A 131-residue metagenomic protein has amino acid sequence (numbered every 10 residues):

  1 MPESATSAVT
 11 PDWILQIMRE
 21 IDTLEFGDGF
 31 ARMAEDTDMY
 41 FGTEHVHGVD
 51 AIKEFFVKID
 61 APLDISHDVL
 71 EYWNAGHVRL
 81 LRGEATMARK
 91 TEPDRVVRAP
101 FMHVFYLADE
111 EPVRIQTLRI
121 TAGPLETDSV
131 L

Functional and structural regions predicted by a protein language model:
P2-A5, V9, W13-Q16, K53-L131: A beta-strand edge to alpha-helix "cap/lid" segment located at domain peripheries
T23-D36, Y40: Short, well-ordered alpha-helical segments enriched in acidic and aromatic residues
G27-F30, V49, K53: Short, well-structured alpha-helical segments
D36-H47, I59: A short gly/proline-enriched turn/hairpin at secondary-structure junctions
E44-A51, V97: Generic, well-ordered alpha-helical segments
